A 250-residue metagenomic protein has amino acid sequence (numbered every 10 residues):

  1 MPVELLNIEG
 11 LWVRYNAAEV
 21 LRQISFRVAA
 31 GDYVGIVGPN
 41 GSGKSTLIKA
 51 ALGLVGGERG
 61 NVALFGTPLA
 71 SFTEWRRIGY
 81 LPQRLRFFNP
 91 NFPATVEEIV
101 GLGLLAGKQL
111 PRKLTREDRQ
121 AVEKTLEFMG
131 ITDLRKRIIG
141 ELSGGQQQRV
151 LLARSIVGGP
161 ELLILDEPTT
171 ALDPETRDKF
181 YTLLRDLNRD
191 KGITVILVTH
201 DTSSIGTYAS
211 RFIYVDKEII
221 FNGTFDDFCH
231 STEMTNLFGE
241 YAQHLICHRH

Functional and structural regions predicted by a protein language model:
L52: Helix-to-loop junction immediately C-terminal to a conserved catalytic motif
G60-E74: Conserved ABC transporter NBD signature motif
G101, T115-L134: Conserved ABC ATPase "signature" region
I138-L142, Q146: Conserved ABC ATPase signature
G159: Conserved catalytic motifs of ABC-family nucleotide-binding domains
L163-D166: Catalytic Walker B motif of ABC-type/P-loop ATPase nucleotide-binding domains
F212-T224: H-loop (His-switch) and adjacent beta-strand-loop-beta switch element of ABC-type ATPase nucleotide-binding domains
